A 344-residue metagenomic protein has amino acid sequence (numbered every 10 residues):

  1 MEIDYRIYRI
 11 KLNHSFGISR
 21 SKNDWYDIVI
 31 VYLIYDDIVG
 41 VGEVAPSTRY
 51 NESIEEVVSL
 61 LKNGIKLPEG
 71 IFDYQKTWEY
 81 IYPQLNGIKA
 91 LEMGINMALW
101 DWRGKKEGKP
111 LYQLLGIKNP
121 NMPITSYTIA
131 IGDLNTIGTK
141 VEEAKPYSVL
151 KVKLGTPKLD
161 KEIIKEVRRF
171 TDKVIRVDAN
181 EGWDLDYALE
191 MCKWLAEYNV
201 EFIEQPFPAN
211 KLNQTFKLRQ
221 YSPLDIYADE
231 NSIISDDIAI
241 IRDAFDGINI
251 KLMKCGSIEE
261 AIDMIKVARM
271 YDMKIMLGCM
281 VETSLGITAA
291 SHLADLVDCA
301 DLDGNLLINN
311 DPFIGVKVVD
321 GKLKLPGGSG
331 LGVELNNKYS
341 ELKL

Functional and structural regions predicted by a protein language model:
M1-L12, I28-I30, D36, M280-L344: Flexible C-terminal active-site loop/helix
I7, L33-K106: Metal- or metallocofactor-binding catalytic centers and their adjacent structured scaffolds across diverse enzyme
S19-D24, S329: Short Gly/Pro-enriched turn/cap motifs at secondary-structure boundaries
V31, D37, I95, G108 (+6 more regions): Conserved, mostly hydrophobic/aromatic
G40-G42, P123-I129, S148-V152, I175-A179 (+5 more regions): Hydrophobic faces of well-ordered beta-strands that scaffold small-molecule active sites in alpha/beta enzyme cores
V58, K62, N96-D101, K165 (+2 more regions): Predominant activation on well-ordered alpha-helical scaffold segments within soluble catalytic domains
Q113-S222: Metal-dependent enolase-superfamily TIM-barrel catalytic cores that perform enediolate-based chemistry
N210-D303: Catalytic alpha/beta core domains of metabolic enzymes, predominantly
